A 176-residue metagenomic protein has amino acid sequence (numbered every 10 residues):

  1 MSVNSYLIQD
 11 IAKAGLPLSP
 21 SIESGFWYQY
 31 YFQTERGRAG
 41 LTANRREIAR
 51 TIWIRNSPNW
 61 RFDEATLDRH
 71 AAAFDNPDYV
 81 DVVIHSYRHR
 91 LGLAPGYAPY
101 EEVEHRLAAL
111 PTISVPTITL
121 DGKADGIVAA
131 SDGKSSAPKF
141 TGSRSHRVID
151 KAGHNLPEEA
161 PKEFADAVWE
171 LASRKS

Functional and structural regions predicted by a protein language model:
M1-V148, W169-A172, S176: Flexible "cap/lid" subdomain of the alpha/beta-hydrolase fold that forms the substrate-access gate
A152-A165: Catalytic histidine-centered segment of alpha/beta-hydrolase-like enzymes
